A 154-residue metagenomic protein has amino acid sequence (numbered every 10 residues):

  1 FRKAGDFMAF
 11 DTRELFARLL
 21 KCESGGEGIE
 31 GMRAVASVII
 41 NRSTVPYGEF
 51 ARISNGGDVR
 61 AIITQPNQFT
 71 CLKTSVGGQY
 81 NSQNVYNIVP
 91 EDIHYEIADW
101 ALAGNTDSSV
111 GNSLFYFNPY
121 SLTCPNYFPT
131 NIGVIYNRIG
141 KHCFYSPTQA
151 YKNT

Functional and structural regions predicted by a protein language model:
F1-F7: Short, Lys/Arg-enriched N-terminal segments with co-localized hydrophobic residues within the first ~10-30 amino acids
F7-T154: Bacterial extracytoplasmic/cell-wall-associated proteins, especially those involved in peptidoglycan
